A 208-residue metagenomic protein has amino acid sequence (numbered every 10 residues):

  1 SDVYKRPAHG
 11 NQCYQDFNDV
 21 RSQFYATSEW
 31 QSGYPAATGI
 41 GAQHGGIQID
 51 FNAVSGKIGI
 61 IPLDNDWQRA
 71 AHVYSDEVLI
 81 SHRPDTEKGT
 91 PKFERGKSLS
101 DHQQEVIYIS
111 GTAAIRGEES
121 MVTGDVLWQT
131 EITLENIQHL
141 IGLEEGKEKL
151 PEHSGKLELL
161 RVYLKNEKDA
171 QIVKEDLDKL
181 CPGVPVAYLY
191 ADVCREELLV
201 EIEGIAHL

Functional and structural regions predicted by a protein language model:
S1-D2, R6-L208: N-terminal presequence-like segments and the immediate start of the first folded domain
